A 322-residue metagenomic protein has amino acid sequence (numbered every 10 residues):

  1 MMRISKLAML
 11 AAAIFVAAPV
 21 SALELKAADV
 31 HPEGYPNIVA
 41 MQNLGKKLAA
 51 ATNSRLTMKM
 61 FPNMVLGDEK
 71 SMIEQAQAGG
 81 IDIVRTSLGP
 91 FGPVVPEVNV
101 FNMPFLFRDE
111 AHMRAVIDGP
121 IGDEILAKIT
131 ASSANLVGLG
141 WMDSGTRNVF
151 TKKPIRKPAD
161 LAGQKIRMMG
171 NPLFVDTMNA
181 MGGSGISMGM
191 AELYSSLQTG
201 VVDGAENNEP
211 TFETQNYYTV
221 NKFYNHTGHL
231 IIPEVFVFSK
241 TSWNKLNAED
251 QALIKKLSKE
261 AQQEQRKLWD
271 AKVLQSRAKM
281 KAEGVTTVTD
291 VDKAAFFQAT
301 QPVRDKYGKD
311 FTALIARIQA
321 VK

Functional and structural regions predicted by a protein language model:
M1-M9: Bacterial N-terminal signal peptides that target proteins for export
M9-V16: Hydrophobic helical h-region of N-terminal Sec-dependent signal peptides in bacterial secretory/periplasmic proteins
A11, L23-M113, I121, I129-K322: N-terminal secretory/targeting leader peptides
V16-A22: Sec/Tat signal peptide C-region and signal peptidase I cleavage site
